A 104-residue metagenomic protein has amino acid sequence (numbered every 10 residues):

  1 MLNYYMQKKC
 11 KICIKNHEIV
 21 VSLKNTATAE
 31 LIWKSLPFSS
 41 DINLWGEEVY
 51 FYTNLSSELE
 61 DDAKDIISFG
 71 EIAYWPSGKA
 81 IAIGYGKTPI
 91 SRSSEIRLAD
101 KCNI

Functional and structural regions predicted by a protein language model:
M1-S39: Long, hydrophobic N-terminal alpha-helical segment
N25-L31, S35-I104: Glycine-rich active-site loops that engage anionic ligands at enzyme catalytic sites
